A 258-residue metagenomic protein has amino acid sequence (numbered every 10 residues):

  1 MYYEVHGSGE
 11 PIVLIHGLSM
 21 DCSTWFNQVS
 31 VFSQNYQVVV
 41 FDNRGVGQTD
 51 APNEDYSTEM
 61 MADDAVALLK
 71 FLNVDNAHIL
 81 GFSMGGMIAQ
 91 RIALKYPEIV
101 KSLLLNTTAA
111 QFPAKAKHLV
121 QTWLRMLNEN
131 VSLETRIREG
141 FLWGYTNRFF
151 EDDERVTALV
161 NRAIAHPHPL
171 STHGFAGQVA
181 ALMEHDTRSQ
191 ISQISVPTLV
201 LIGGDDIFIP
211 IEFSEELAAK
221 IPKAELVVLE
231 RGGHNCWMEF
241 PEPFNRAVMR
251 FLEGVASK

Functional and structural regions predicted by a protein language model:
Y2-E54: Conserved HGGG/HGGXW glycine-rich cap/lid loop of the alpha/beta-hydrolase fold
V39-V40, R44-L80: Active-site loop/oxyanion-hole signature of alpha/beta-hydrolase fold enzymes
G81, G85, A89: Gly/Ala-rich beta-loop-alpha elbow adjacent to hydrolase catalytic centers
L94-K95, K101-V131: Flexible "cap/lid" loop of the alpha/beta hydrolase fold
A114-A116, T135-H185, S189-Q190: Conserved alpha/beta-hydrolase catalytic His-Asp/Glu region
I194, V200-I202: Short beta-strand/loop motif that positions the catalytic acidic residue of the alpha/beta-hydrolase fold
D205-I209: Acidic catalytic loop of the alpha/beta-hydrolase fold
A224-K258: Catalytic active-site module of serine/aspartate enzymes centered on a nucleophile-bearing elbow/loop
